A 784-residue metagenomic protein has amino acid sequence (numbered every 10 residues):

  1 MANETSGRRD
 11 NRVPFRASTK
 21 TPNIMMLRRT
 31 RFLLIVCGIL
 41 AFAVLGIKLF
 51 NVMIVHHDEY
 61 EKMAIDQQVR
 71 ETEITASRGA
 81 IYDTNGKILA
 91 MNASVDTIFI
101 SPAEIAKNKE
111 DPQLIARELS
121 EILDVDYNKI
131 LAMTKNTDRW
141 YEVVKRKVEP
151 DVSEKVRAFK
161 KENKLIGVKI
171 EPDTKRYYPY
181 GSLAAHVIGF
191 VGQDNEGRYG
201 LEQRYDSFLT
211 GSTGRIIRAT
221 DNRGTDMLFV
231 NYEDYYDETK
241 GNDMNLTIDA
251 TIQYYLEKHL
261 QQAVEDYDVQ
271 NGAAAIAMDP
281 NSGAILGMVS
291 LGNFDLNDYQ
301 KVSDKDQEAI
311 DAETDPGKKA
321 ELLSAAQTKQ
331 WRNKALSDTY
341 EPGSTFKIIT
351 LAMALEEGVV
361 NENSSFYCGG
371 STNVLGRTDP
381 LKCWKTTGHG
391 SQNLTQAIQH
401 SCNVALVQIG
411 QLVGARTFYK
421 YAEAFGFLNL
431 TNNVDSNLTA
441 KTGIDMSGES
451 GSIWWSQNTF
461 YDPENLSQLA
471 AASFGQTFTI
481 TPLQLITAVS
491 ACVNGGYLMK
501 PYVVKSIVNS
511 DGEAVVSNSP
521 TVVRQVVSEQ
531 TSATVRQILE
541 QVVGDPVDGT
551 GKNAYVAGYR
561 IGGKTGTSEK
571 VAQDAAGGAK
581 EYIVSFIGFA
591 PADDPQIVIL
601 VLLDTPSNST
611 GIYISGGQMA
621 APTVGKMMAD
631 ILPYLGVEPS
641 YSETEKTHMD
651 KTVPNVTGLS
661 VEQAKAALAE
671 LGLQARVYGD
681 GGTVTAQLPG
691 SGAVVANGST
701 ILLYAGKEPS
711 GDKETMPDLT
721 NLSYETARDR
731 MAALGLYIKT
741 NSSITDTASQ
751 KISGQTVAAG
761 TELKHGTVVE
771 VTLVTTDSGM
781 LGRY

Functional and structural regions predicted by a protein language model:
M1-I310, Q330, T339, R416-A424 (+6 more regions): Periplasmic/cell-envelope proteins involved in peptidoglycan metabolism and beta-lactam response
T5-R12, A90, D96, R223-Y235 (+4 more regions): Beta-lactam-recognizing serine transpeptidase/beta-lactamase-like catalytic domain environment
R70, T75-R78, S94-I98, W140 (+19 more regions): Envelope-exposed proteins and targeting segments
R78, V95, P112-S120, S153 (+20 more regions): Extracytoplasmic/secreted envelope proteins and their assembly/folding machinery, especially bacterial periplasmic
A93, I100-P102, P172, G189-G192 (+6 more regions): Flexible glycine-/small-residue-rich
K129-R139, K175, V269-S282, Y367-S371 (+5 more regions): Acidic/histidine-enriched alpha-helical segments
S456, N518, G558, A572 (+1 more regions): Ligand-recognition elements built from short beta-strands and adjacent flexible loops
